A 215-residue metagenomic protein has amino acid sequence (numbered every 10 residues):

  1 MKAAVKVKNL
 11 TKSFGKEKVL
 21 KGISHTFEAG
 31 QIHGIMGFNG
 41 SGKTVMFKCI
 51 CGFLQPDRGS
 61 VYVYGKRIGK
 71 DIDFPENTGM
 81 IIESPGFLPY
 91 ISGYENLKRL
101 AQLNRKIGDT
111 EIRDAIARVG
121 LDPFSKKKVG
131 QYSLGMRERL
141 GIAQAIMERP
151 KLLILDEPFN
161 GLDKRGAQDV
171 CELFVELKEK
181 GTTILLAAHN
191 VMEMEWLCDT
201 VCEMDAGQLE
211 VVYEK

Functional and structural regions predicted by a protein language model:
M36-F38: The feature captures the beta-strand-to-loop junction immediately N-terminal to the Walker
C51: Helix-to-loop junction immediately C-terminal to a conserved catalytic motif
G59-F74: Conserved ABC transporter NBD signature motif
K98, D109-F124: Conserved ABC ATPase "signature" region
L153-D156: Catalytic Walker B motif of ABC-type/P-loop ATPase nucleotide-binding domains
A188-H189: H-loop/switch region of ABC-family ATPase nucleotide-binding domains
